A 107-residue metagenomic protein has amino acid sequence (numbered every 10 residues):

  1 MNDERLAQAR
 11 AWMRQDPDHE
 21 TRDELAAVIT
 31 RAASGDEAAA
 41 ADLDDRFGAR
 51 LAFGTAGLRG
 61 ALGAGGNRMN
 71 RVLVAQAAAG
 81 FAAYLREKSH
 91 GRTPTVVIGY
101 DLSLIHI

Functional and structural regions predicted by a protein language model:
M1-Q76: Cofactor-/ligand-binding subdomain signature composed of acidic, glycine-rich, tryptophan-containing flexible loops
A61, T95-D101: Short glycine-rich or small-residue beta-strand-to-loop segments that form or flank ligand, phosphate, metal/Fe-S
A78-V96: Glycine-rich phosphate/diphosphate-binding loops that line cofactor/substrate pockets in enzymes
I105-I107: Conserved small/polar residues in nucleotide/adenosyl-binding loops
